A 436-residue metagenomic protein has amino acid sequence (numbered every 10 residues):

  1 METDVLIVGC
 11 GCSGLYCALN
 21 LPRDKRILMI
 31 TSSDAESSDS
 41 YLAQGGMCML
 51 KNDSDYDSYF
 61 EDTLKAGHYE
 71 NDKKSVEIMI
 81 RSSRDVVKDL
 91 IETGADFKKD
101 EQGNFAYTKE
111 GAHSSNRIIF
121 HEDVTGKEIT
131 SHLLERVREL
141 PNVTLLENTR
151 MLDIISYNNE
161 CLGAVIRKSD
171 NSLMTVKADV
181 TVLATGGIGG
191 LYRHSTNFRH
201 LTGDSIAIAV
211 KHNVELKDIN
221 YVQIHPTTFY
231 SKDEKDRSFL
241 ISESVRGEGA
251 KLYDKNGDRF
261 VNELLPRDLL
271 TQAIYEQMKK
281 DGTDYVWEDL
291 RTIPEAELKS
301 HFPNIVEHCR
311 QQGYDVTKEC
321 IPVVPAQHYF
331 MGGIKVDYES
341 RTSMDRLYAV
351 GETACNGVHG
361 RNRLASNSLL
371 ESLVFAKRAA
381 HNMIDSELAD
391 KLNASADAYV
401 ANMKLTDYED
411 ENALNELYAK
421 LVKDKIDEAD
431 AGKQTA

Functional and structural regions predicted by a protein language model:
M1-T3, N20, A35-E36, L42-M49 (+9 more regions): Glycine- and aromatic-enriched mobile tails/lids
E2-T3, N171-V180, S343-M344: Core beta-strand elements of the Rossmann-like FAD/NAD(P) dinucleotide-binding domain in flavoenzyme oxidoreductases
V5-M29: N-terminal Rossmann-like FAD-binding beta1-loop-alpha1 element of flavoenzymes
L6-V8, V176-G186, Y348: Short hydrophobic core segments
S33-L64, H68, D236-R237: Conserved N-terminal glycine-rich FAD pyrophosphate-binding loop of Rossmann-like flavoproteins
A35, I208, V214-Y314, N382: An anion/pyrophosphate-binding glycine-rich loop and adjacent beta-alpha core in soluble alpha-beta enzymes
E92-L173, A184, T228-K232, L252: Conserved redox-cofactor binding core of oxidoreductases
V180-D233, L369, L373: Glycine-rich loop(s) and the adjacent beta-strand/alpha-helix scaffold that form part
